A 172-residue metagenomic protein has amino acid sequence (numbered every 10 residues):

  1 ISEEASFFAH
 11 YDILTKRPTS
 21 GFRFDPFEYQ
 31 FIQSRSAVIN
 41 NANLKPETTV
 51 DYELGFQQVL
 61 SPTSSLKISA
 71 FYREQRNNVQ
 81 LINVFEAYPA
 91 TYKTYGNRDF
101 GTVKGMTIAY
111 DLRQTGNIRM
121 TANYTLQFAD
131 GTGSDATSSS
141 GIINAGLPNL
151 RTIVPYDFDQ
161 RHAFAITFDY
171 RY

Functional and structural regions predicted by a protein language model:
I1-F7, Q58, A163-Y172: Transmembrane beta-barrel strand/turn architecture of Gram-negative outer membrane proteins
S2, H10, T107: Hydrophobic/aromatic-lined pockets within catalytic cores
E3, K16-R17, F22, P26-Y29 (+5 more regions): Generic structural "secondary-structure junction" signal
F8, D12, K16, N43-T94 (+3 more regions): Membrane-embedded beta-barrel scaffold of Gram-negative outer-membrane proteins
S20-P26, Q33-R35, V79-E86, Q127 (+1 more regions): Outer-membrane beta-barrel translocator domains and adjoining extracellular loop/strand segments of Gram-negative
K67-E74, T91-Y172: Gram-negative outer-membrane beta-barrel transporters
